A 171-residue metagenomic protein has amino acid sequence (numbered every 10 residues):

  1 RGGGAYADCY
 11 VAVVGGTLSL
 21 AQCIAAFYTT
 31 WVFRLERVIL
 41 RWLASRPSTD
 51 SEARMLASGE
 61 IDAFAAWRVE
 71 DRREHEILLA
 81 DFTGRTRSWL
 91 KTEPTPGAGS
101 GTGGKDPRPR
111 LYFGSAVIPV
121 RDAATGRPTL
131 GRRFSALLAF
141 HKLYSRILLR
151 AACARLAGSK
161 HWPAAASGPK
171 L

Functional and structural regions predicted by a protein language model:
R1-D50: Hydrophobic ligand-binding cavity/cleft-lining segments
A5-V11, E76, R108-Y112: Intrinsic-disorder/low-complexity, polar/charged segments enriched in Ser/Thr/Lys/Arg/Asp/Glu/Gln
R46-V69: Long amphipathic N-terminal alpha/beta scaffold segment
A65, H75, T86-S88: Short beta-strand or tight-loop elements that sit immediately N-terminal to catalytic metal-binding acidic residues
E70-D71, E93: Well-ordered beta-strand positions
D71-L78: Short, hydrophobic/aromatic-rich segments at coil-to-beta transitions
G84-A139: Beta-strand/loop substructures that line and gate deep hydrophobic ligand-binding cavities in soluble
R127-K170: A conserved amphipathic terminal alpha-helix motif
